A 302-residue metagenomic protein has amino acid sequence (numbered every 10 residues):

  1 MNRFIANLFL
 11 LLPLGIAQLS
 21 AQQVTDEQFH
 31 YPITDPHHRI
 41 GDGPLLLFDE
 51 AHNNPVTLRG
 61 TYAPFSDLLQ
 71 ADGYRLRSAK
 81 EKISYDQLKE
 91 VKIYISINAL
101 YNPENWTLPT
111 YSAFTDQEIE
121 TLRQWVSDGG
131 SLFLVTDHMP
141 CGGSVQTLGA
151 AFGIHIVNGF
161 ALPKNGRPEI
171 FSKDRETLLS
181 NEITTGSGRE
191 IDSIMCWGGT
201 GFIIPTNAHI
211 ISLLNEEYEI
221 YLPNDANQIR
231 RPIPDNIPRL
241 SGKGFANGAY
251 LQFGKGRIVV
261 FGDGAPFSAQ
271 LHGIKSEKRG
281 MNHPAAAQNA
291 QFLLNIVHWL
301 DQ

Functional and structural regions predicted by a protein language model:
M1-A6: Positively charged n-region of N-terminal signal peptides that target proteins for export
N7-A17: Bacterial N-terminal signal peptides
A21-Q302: Short, surface-exposed patches at the edges or C-terminal ends of soluble domains, predominantly
